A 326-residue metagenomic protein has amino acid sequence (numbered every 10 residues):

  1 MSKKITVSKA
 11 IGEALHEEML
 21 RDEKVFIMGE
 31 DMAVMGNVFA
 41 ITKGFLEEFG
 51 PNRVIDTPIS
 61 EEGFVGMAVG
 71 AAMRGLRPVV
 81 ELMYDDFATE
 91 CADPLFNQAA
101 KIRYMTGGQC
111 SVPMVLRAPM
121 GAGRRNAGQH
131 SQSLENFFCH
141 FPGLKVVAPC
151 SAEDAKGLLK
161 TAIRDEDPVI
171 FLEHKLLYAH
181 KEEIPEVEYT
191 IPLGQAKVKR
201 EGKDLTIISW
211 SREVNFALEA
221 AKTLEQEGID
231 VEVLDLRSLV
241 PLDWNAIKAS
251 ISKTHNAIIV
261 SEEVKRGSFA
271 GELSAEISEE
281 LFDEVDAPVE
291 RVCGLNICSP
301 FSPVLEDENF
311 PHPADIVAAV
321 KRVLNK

Functional and structural regions predicted by a protein language model:
M1-P168, L172, D307-E308: Thiamine diphosphate
M32, F39-E48, Q109-V115, G123-R125 (+1 more regions): Thiamine diphosphate
